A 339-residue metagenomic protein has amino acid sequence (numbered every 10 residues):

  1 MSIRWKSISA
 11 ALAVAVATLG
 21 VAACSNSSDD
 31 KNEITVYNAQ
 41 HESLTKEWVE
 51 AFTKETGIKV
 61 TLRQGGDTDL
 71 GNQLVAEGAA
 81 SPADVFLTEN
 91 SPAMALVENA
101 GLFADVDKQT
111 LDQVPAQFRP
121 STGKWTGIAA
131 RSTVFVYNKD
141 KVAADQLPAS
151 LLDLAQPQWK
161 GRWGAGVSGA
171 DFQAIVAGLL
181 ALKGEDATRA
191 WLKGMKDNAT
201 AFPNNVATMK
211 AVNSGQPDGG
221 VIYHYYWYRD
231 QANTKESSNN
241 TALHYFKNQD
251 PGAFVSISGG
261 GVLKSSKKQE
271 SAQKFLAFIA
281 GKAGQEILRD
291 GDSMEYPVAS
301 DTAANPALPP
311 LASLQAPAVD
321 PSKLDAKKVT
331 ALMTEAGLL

Functional and structural regions predicted by a protein language model:
L19-A23: C-terminal motif of bacterial Sec signal peptides marking the signal peptidase cleavage site
S25-S27: Bacterial signal peptide processing site
D30-V49, R63: Extracytoplasmic "Venus flytrap"
A39-K46, T68-D69, V75, S81-P217 (+1 more regions): Extracytoplasmic ligand-binding site segments that recognize negatively charged/polar headgroups
P92-L96, G219-N240: A ligand-binding cleft/hinge motif common to bilobed small-molecule-binding domains
R131, L192-M195, A201-F202, S237-K264: Periplasmic-binding protein-like
V136-K141, L180, V255-K268, I287: A bilobed periplasmic-binding-protein/Venus flytrap-type ligand-binding module shared by bacterial periplasmic
W159-V167, F278-S300: Periplasmic-binding protein-like
